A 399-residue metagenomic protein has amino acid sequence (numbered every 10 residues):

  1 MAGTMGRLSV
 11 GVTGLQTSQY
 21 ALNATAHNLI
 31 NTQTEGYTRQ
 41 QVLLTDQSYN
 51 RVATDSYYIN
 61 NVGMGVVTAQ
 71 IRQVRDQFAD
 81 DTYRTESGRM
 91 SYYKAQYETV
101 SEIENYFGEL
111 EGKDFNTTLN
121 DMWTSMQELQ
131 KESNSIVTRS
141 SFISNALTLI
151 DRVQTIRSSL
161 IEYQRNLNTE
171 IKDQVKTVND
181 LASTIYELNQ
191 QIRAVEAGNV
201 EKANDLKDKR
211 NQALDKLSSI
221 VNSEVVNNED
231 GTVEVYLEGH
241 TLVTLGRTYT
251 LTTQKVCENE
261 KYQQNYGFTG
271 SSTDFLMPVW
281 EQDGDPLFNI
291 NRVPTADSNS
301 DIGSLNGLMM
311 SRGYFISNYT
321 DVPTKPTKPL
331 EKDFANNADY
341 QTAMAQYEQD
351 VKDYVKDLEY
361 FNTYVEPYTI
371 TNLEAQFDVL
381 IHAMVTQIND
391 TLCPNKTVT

Functional and structural regions predicted by a protein language model:
M1-T399: Structural signature of extracellular appendage/secretion-system components
